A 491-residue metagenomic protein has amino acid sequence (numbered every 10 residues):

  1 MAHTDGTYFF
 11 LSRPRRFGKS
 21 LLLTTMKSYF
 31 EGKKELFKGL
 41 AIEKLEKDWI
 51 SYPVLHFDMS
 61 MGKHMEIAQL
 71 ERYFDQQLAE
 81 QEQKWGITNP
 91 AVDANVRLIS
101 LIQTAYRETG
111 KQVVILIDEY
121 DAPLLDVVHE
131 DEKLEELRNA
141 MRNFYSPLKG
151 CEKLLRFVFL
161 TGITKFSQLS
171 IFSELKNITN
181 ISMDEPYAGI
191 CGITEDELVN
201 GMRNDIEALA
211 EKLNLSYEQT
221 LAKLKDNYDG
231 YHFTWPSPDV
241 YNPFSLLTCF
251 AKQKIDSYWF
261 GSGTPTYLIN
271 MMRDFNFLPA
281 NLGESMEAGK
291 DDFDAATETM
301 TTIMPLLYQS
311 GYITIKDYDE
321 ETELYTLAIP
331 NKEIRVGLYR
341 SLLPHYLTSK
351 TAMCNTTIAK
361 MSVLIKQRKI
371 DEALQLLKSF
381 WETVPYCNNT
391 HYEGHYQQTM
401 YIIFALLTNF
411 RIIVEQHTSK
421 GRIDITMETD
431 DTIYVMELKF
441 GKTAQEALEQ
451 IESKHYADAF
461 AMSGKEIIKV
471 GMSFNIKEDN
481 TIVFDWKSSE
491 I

Functional and structural regions predicted by a protein language model:
M1-Y392, L407-T408: Phosphate-binding site recognition
T104-T109, I403-D430, K477: Active-site metal-binding core of divalent-cation-utilizing nuclease and nuclease-like domains
V114, T432-Y434, I468: Structural motif
L134-N139, F440-A457: Mg2+/Mn2+-dependent nuclease catalytic core
F144-C151, P305-I313, T399-A405, Q450-V470: Metal-dependent nuclease catalytic cores in nucleic-acid-processing enzymes, especially RNase H-like/related
M400, I423-F440, K454: Conserved catalytic cores of phosphodiester-cleaving nucleases, focusing on short active-site segments
A459, S463-I491: Domain-level recognition of nuclease-like catalytic cores that cleave nucleotide substrates
